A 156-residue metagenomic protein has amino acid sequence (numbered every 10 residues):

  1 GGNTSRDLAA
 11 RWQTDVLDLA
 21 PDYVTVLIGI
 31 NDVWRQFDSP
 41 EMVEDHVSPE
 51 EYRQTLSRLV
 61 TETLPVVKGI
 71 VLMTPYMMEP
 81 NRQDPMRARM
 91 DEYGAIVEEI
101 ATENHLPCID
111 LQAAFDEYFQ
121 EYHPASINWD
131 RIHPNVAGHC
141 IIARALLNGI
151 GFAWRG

Functional and structural regions predicted by a protein language model:
G1-T4: A short beta-strand-loop structural module common to alpha/beta enzyme folds
R6-G156: Alpha-helical cap/lid subdomain in secreted, periplasmic, or secretory-pathway luminal O-acyl-processing enzymes
